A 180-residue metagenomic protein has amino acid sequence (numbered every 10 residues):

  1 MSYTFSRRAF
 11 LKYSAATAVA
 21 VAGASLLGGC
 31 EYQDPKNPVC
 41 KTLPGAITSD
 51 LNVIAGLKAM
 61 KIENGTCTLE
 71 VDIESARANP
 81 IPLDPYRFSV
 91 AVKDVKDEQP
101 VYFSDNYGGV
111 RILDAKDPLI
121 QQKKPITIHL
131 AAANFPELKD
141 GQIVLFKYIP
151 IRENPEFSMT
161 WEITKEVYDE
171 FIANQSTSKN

Functional and structural regions predicted by a protein language model:
M1-A18: N-terminal secretory signal peptides and thylakoid transit peptides that target proteins across membranes
A18-A24: Bacterial N-terminal signal peptides
E31-Y32: Bacterial signal peptide processing site
N37-C40, G45, S89-A91, I120-N180: Surface-exposed edge beta-strand/loop patches
N37-I62: Low-complexity, acidic Ser/Thr/Pro/Gly-rich terminal tails and inter-domain linkers that flank the onset of structured
K61-N64, E74-I126, E156, E162 (+1 more regions): The feature marks short-to-medium sequence segments in extracytoplasmic or secretory-pathway proteins
C67-L69: Structural beta-strand segments of beta-rich domains
